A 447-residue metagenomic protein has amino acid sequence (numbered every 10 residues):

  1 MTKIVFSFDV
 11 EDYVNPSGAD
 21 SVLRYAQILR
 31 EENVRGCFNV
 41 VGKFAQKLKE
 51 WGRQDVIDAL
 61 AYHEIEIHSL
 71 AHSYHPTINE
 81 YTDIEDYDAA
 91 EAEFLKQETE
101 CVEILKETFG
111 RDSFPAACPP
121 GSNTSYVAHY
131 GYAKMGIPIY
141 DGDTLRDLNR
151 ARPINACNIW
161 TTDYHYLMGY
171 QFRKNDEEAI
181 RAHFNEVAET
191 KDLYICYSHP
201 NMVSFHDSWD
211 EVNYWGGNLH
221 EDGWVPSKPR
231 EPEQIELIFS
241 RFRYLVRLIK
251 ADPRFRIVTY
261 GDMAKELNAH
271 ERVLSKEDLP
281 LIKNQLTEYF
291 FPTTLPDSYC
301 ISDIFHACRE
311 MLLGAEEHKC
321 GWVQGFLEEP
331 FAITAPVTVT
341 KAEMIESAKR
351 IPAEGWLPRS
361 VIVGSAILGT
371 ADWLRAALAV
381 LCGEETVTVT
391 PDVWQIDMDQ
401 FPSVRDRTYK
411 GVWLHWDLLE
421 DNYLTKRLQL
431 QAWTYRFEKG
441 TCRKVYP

Functional and structural regions predicted by a protein language model:
M1-K3, E32-C37, A61-E64, R111-P115 (+3 more regions): Loop/turn elements at helix/coil->beta-strand transitions in domains of secreted/extracellular proteins
V5-Q27, E32, T161-E266: Catalytic grooves of carbohydrate-active enzymes
R24-Q27, Q54-D55, K96, E100-I104 (+2 more regions): Alpha-helical scaffolding segments of alpha/beta enzyme cores, especially the outer helices of TIM-barrel or partial
Q27-E31, I57, I104, G131 (+3 more regions): Alpha-helical scaffold elements within enzyme catalytic domains, especially in hydrolases
E32, T124-S125, Y140-G142, R146-D147 (+5 more regions): Catalytic domains of carbohydrate-active enzymes that cleave complex glycans
R35-Y126, L148-A151, I195-P200, T259-A269 (+3 more regions): Metal-dependent polysaccharide deacetylase catalytic core of the NodB/CE4 family, i.e., the active-site-bearing domain
K47-E50, D58, Y74-P76, R111-W215: Active-site-adjacent pocket scaffolds in enzyme catalytic domains
L279-Y446: Trp/Gly-enriched beta-strand/coil motifs that build multi-repeat beta-propeller-like domains and related W-rich binding
